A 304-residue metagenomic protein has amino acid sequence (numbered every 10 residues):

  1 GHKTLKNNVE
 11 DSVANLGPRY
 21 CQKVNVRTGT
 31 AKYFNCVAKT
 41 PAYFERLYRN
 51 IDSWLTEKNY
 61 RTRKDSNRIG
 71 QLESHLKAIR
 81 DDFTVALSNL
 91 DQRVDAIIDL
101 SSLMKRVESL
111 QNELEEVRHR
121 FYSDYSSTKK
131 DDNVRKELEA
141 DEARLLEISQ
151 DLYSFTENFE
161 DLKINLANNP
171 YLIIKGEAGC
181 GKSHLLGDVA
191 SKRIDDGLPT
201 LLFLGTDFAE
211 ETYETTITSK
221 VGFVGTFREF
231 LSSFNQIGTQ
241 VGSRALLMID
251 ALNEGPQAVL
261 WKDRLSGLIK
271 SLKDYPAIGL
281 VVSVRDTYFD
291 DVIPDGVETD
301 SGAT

Functional and structural regions predicted by a protein language model:
G1, I98-T304: P-loop NTPase signaling cores
H2-Y171, G242: Walker A/P-loop-proximal flanking segment of P-loop NTPase domains
